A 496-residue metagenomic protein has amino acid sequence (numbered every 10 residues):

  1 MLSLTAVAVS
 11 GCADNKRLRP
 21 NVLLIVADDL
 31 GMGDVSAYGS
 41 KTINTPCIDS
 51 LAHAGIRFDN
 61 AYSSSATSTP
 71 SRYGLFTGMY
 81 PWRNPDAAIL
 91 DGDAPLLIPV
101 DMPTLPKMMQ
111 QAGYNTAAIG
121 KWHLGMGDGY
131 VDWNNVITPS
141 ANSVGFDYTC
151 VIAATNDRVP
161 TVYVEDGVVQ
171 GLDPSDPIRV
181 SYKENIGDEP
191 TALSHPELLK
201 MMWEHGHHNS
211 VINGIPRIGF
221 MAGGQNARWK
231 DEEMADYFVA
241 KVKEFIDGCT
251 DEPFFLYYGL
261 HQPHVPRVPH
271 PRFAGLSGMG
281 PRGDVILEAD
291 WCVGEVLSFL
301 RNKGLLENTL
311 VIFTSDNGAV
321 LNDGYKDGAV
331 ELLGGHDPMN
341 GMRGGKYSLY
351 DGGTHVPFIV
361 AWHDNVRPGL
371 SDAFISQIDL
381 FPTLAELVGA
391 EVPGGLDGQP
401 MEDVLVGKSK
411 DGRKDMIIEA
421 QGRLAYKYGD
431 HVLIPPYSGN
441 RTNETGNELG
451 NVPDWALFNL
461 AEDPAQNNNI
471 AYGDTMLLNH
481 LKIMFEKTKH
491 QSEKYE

Functional and structural regions predicted by a protein language model:
M1-T5, G11-A456, P464-E496: Formylglycine-dependent sulfatase
N459: Active-site and glycan-interaction determinants of carbohydrate-active enzymes
